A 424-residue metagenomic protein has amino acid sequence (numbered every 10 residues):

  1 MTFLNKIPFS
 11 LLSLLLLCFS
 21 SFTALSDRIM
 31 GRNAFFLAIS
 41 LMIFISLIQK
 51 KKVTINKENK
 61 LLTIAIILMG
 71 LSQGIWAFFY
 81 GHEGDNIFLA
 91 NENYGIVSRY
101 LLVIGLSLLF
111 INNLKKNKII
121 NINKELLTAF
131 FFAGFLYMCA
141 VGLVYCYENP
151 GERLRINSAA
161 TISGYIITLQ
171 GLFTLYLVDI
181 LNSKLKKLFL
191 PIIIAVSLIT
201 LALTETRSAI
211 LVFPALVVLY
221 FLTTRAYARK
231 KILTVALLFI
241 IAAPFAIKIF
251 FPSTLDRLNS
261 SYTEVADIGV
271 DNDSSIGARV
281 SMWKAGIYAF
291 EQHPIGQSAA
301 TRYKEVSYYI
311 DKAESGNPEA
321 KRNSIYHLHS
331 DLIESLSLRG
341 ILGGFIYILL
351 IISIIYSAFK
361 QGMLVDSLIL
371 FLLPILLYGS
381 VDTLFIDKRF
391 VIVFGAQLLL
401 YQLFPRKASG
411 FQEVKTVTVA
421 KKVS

Functional and structural regions predicted by a protein language model:
M1-E83, N112-E125, V178-L185, K231 (+1 more regions): Transmembrane signal-anchor hairpin modules in multi-pass inner-membrane enzymes, especially those that act on
C18-F22, P191-E205, P374-S380: Membrane-interface alpha helices of multi-pass inner-membrane proteins
A34-S40, L61-W76, N86-N112, L126-F130 (+2 more regions): Aromatic-anchored transmembrane helix interface
I104-N113, K118-P150, S158-T224, I249: Alpha-helical transmembrane segments of multi-pass inner-membrane proteins
L172, L350, L368-S380, L384-S424: Transmembrane alpha-helices of multi-pass inner-membrane enzymes
L203, T224-G269, K284-E291: A membrane-periplasm/extracellular boundary helix in multi-pass inner-membrane enzymes that assemble envelope glycans
K231, S337-L373: Hydrophobic transmembrane alpha-helices and their immediate junctions
V270-G277, S281-K284, E291-R339: Long extracytoplasmic/lumenal interhelical loops at the membrane interface of multi-pass membrane proteins
